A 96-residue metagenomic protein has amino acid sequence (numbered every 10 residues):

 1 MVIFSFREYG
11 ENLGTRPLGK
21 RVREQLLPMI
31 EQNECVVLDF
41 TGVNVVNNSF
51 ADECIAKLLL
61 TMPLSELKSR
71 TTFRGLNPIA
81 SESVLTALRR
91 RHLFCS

Functional and structural regions predicted by a protein language model:
M1-E11: N-terminal presequence-like segments and adjacent domain-start helices
G10-C35, F40-R89: Amphipathic alpha-helical interaction surfaces in cytosolic regulatory modules
H92-L93: Helix-rich interaction surfaces within compact, conserved domain-sized segments that mediate assembly or partner
